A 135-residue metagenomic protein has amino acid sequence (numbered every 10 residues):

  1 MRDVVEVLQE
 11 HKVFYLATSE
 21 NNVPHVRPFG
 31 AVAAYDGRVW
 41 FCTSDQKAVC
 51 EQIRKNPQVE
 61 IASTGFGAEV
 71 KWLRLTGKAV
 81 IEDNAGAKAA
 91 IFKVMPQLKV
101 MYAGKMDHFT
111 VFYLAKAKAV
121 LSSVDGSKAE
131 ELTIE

Functional and structural regions predicted by a protein language model:
E6-N22, V59-S63: A short, Trp-centered hydrophobic/proline-enriched beta-strand micro-motif
E10-K12, Y35-G37, K55-V59, E69-G77 (+1 more regions): A generic structural signal for short beta-strands and their flanking turns/coil linkers
N21-V23, E69-K71, S122: Short glycine/serine/proline-enriched coil/turn segments at secondary-structure junctions
P24, R38-V39, A119: Hydrophobic residues embedded in beta-strands of well-ordered beta-sheets
G30-A33, A79: Short, exposed beta-strand/loop patches in secreted or surface proteins that constitute
V32-A68: A short mixed-secondary-structure module that forms the rim of ligand-binding clefts
L73-E135: Charged, gly/pro-rich active-site loop segments
